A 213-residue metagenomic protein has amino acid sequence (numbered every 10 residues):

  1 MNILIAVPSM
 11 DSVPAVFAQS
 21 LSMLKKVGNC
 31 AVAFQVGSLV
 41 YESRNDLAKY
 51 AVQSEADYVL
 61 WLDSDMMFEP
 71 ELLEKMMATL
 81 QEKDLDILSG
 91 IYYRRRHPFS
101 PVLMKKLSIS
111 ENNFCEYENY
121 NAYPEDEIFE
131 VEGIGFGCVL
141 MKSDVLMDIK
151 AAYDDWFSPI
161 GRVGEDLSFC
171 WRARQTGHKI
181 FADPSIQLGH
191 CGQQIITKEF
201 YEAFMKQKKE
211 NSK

Functional and structural regions predicted by a protein language model:
M1, D144, D148-K213: C-terminal catalytic/acceptor-binding lobe
M1-E42: N-proximal low-complexity "stem/linker" segments adjacent to membrane-targeting elements
A6-P8, V27, D65, E74-E82: Polar low-complexity intrinsically disordered regions
A31, D65, D86, K179 (+1 more regions): Residue-level detector of anion-binding/catalytic polar loops
N45-Y58: Active-site nucleotide-sugar/metal-binding loop of Leloir-type enzymes
A48, E69-F157: Conserved catalytic core of nucleotide-sugar-dependent glycosyltransferases
A56, K83-L85, H178: Short, high-confidence coil segments that cap the C-terminus of an alpha-helix and link into the following beta-strand
A56-M67: Short beta-strand-to-loop acidic/aromatic patch adjacent to the donor-nucleotide binding site
